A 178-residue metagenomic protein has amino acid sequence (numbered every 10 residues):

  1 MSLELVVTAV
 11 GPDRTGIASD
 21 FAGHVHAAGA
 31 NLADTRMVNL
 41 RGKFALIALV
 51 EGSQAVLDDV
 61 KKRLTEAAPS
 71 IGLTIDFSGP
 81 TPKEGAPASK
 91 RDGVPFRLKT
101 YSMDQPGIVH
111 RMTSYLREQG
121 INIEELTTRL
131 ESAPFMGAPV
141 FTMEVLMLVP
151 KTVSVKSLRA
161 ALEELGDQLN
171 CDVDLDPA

Functional and structural regions predicted by a protein language model:
M1-A178: A conserved regulatory-domain signal marking ACT and ACT-like small-molecule sensing domains and adjacent regulatory
